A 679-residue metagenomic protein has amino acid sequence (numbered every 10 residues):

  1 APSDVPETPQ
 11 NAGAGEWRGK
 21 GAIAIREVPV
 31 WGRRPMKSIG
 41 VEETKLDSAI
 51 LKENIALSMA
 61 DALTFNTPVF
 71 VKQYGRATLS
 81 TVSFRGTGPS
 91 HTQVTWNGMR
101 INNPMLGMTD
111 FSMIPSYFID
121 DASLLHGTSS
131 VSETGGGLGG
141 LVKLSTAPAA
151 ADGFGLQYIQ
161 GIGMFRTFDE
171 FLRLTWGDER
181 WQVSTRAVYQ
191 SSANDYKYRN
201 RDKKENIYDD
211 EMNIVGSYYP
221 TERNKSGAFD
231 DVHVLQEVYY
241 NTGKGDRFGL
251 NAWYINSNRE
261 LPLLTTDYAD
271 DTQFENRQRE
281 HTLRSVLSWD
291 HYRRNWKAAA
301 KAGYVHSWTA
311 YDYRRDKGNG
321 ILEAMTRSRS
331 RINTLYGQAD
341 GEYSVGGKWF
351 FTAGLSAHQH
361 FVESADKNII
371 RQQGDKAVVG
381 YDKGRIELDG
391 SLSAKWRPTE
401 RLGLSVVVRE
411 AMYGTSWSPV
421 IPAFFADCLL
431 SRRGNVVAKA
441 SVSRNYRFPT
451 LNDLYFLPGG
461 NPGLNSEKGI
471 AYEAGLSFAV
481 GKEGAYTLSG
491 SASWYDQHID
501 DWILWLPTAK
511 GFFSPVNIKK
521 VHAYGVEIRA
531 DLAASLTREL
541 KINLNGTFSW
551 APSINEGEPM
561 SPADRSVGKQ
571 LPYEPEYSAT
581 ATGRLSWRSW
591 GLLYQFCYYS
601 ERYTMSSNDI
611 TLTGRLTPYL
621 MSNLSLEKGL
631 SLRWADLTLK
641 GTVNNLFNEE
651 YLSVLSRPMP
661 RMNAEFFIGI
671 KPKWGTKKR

Functional and structural regions predicted by a protein language model:
P2-K52, P89: Short, acidic, small-residue-rich periplasmic hinge/interaction motif at the N-terminus of Gram-negative outer-membrane
E27, M59-A62, S80-S83, T95 (+4 more regions): N-terminal periplasmic accessory domains that precede and gate Gram-negative outer-membrane beta-barrel machines
A60-N103: Extracytoplasmic beta-strand/coil segments of soluble accessory domains associated with Gram-negative outer-membrane
M99-G127, P458: Short acidic/polar hinge/loop motifs at secondary-structure boundaries that mediate gating or recognition
M164-S191, K203-N258, H281-R293, Y343-F351 (+1 more regions): Transmembrane beta-barrel wall of Gram-negative outer-membrane proteins
Y196, K225-D231, N241-A298, H306-I332: Flexible loop and strand-edge segments within Gram-negative outer membrane beta-barrel domains
R293-Y313, S431, A438-K439, S466-Y524 (+3 more regions): Membrane-embedded beta-barrel scaffold of Gram-negative outer-membrane proteins
R397-L402, S493-H498, N517-S606, T676-K678: Gram-negative outer-membrane beta-barrel transporters
